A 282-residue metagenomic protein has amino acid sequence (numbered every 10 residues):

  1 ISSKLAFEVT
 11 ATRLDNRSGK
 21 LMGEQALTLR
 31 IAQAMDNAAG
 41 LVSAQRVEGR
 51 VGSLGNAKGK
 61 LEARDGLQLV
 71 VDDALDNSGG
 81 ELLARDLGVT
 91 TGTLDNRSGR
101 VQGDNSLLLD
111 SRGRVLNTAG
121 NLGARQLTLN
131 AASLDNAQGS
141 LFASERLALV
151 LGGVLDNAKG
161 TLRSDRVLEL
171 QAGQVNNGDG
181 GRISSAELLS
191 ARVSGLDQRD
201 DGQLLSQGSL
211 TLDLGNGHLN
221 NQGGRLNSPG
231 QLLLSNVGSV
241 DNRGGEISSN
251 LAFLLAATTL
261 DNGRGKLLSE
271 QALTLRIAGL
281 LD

Functional and structural regions predicted by a protein language model:
I1-S2, A6-E8, R13-M22, A26-T28 (+31 more regions): Extracellular beta-strand scaffolds
